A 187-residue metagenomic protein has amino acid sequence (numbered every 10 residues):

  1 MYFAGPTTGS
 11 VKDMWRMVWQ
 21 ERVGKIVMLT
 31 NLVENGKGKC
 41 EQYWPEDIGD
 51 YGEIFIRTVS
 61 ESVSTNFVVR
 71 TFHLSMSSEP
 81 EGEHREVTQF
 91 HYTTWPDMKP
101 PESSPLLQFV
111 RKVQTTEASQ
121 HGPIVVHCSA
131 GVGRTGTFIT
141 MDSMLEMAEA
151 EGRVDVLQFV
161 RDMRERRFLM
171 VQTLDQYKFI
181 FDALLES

Functional and structural regions predicted by a protein language model:
M1-S187: Cys-based phosphatases of the PTP/DUSP/CDC25 superfamily and their flanking regulatory architecture
